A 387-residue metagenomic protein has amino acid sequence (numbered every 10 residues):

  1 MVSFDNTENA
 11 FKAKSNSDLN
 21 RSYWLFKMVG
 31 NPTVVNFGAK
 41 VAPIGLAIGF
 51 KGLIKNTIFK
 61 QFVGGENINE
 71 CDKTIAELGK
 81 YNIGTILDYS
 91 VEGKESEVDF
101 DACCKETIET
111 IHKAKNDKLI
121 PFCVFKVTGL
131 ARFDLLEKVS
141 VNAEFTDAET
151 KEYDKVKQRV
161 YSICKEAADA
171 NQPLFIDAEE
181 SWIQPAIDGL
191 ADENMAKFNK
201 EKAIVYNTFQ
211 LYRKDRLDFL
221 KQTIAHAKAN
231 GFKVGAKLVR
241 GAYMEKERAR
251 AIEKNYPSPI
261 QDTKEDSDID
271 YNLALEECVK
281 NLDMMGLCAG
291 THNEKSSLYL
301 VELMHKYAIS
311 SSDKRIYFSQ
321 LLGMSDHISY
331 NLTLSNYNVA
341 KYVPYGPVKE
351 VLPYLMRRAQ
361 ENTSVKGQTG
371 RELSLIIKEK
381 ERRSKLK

Functional and structural regions predicted by a protein language model:
M1-K387: Positively charged, amphipathic and often flexible ligand-engagement surfaces
